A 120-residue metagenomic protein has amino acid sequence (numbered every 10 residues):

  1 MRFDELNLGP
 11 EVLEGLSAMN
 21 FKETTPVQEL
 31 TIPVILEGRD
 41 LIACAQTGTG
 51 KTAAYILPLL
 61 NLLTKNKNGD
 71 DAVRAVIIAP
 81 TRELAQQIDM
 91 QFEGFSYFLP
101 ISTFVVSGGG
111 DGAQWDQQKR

Functional and structural regions predicted by a protein language model:
M1-C44: Conserved pre-motif I regulatory segment
E5, P10-F21, N68-R120: Conserved nucleic-acid-binding Ia/Ib motif block in the N-terminal RecA-like helicase ATPase lobe
E29-L41, T52-D70, I78, Q86 (+1 more regions): Walker A/P-loop NTP-binding motif
A45-T49: The conserved Walker
